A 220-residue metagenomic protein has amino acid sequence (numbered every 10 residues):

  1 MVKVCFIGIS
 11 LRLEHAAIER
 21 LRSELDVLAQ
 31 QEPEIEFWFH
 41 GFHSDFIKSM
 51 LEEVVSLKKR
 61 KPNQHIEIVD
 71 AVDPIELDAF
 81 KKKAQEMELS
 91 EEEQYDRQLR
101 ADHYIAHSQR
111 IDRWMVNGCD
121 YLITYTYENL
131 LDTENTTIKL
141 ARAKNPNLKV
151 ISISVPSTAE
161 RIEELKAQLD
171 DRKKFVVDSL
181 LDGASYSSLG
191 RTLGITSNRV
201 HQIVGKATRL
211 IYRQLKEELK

Functional and structural regions predicted by a protein language model:
V2-P156: Acidic/glycine-enriched connector segments
S152, S185, A207: Short glycine/proline-centered loop/turn elements that form peptide/ligand docking sites
T158-L169: Short amphipathic alpha-helical boundary/capping segments
Q168-A184: Short amphipathic alpha helix immediately N-terminal
Y186, S197: Helix-turn-helix DNA-binding elements, focusing on the entry/boundary residues of the two helices that contact DNA
S188-L193: Short alpha-helical "recognition helix" segments of helix-turn-helix
T208-K220: Short, Lys/Arg-enriched C-terminal cap helix and immediately downstream tail that follows
